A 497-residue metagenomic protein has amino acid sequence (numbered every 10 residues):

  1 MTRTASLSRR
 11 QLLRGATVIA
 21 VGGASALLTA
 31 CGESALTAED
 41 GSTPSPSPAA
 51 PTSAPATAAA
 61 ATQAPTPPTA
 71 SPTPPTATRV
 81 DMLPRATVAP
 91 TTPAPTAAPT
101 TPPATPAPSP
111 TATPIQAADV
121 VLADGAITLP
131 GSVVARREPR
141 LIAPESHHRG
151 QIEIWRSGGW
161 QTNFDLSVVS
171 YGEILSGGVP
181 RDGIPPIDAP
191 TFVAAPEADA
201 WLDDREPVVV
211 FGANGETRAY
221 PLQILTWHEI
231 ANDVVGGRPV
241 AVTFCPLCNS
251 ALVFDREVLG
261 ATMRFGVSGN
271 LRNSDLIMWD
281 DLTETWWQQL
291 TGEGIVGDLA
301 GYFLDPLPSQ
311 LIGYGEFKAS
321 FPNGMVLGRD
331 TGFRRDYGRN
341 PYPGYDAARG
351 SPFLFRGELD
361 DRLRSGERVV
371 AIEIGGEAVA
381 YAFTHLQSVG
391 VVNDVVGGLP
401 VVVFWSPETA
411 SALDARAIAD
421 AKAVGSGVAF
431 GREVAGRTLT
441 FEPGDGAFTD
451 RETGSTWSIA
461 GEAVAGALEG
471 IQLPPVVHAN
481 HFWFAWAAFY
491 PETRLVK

Functional and structural regions predicted by a protein language model:
M1-Q11, G15-C31: N-terminal secretory signal peptides
T2, S8-R9, L13, T78 (+4 more regions): Short, intrinsically disordered low-complexity segments
G23-L27, L36-A38, G328, K497: Secondary-structure transition/capping residues
L27-L28, T62, G260, G332: Residue-level detector of alpha-helical recognition elements and their boundaries
A35-E145: Ser/Thr-rich, Proline-interspersed low-complexity disordered segments
P114-K497: Mid-to-C-terminal functional-domain signal that highlights helix-capping/loop sites within ligand-binding modules
